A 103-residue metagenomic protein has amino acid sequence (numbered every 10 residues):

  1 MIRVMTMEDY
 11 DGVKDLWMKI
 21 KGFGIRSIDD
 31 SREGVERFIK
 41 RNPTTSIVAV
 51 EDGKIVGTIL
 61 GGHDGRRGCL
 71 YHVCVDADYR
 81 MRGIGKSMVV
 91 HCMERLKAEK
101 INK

Functional and structural regions predicted by a protein language model:
M1-D15: A short beta-loop-alpha structural element at the N-terminal edge of CoA-dependent acyl/N-acetyltransferase catalytic
K19, F23, M81, E94-A98: Conserved amphipathic alpha-helical interaction elements at protein-protein interfaces in regulatory, energy-coupling
G24-G34: A short, aromatic/hydrophobic, helix- or strand-capping loop or linear motif that either lines the entrance/gate
E36-V48, C69: A short helix-loop-beta-strand connector motif used in the catalytic cores of GNAT acetyltransferases and, in some
V48, K54-G62, C69-C74: Conserved beta-strand in the GNAT
V75, M81-E94: Conserved acetyl-CoA-binding loop-helix of GNAT-fold acetyltransferases
V89, L96-K103: Conserved GNAT acetyl-CoA-binding A-motif
